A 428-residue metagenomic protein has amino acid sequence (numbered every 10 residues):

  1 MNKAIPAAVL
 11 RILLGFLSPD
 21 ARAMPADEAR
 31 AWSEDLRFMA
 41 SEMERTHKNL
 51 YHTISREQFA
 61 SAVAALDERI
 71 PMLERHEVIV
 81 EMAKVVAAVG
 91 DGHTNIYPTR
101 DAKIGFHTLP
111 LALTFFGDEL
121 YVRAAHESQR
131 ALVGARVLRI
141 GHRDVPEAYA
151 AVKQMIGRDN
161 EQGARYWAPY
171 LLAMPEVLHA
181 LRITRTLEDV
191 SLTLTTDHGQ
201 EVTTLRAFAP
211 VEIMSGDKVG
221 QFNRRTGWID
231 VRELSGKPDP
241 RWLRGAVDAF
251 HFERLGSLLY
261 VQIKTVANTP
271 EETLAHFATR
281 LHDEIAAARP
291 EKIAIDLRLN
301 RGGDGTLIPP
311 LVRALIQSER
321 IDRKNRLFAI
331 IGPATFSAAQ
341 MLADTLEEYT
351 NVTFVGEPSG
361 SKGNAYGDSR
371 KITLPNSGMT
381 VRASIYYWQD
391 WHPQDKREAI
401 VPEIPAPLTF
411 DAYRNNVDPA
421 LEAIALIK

Functional and structural regions predicted by a protein language model:
M1-A4: Positively charged n-region of N-terminal signal peptides that target proteins for export
A7-F16: Bacterial N-terminal signal peptides
A23-K292, L299, R323, L374: Flexible, low-complexity junctional segments that flank or bridge functional domains
A26-A40, V190, D197-Q200, T226-W228 (+1 more regions): C-terminal "post-core" interaction segments
